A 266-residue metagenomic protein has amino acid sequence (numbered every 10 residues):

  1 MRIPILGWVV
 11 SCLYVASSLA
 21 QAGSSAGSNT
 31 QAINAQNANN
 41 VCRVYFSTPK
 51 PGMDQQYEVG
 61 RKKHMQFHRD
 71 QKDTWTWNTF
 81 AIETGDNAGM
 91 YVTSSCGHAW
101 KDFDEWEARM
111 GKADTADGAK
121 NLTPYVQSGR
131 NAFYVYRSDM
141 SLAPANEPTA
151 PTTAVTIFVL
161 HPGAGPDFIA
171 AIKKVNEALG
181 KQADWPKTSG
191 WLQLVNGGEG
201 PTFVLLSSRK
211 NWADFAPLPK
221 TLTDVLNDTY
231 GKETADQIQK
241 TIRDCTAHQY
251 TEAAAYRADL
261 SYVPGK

Functional and structural regions predicted by a protein language model:
M1-I5: Positively charged n-region of N-terminal signal peptides that target proteins for export
G7-S18: Bacterial N-terminal signal peptides
A20-K266: Short S/T/G/P-rich N-terminal loop/turn motif that feeds into the first structured element of a domain
